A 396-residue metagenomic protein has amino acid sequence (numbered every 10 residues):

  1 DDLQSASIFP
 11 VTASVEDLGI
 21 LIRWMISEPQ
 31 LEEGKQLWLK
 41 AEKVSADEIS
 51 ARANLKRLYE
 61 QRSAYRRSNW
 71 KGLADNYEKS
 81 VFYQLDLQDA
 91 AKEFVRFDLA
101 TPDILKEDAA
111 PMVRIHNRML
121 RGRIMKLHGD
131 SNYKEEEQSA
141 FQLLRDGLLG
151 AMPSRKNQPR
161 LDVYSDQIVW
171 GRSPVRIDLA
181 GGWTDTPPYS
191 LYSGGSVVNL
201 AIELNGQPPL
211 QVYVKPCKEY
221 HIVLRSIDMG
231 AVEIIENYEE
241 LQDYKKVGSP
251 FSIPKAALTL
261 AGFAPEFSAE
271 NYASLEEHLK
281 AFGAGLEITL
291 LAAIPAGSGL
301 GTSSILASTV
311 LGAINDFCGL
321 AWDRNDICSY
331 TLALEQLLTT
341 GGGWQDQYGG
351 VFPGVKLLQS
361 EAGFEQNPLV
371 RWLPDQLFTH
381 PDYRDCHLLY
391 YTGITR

Functional and structural regions predicted by a protein language model:
D1-L127, S131: Left-handed beta-helix
D2, S7, G19, M25-I26 (+5 more regions): Glycine-centered secondary-structure boundary/capping sites
I8-V11, W24, V247, L338 (+1 more regions): Hydrophobic alpha-helical scaffolding
E107-F251: Generic N-terminal targeting/processing segments that precede catalytic cores or assembly contacts
G150-M152, I168-V169, E203-Y330: Anion-binding (especially nucleotide phosphate/pyrophosphate-binding) glycine-rich loop and adjoining beta-alpha core
V163-D166, W170-R176, D185-V197, H221-I222 (+2 more regions): ATP-dependent small-molecule kinase catalytic core of the GHMP/sugar-kinase superfamily and closely related
